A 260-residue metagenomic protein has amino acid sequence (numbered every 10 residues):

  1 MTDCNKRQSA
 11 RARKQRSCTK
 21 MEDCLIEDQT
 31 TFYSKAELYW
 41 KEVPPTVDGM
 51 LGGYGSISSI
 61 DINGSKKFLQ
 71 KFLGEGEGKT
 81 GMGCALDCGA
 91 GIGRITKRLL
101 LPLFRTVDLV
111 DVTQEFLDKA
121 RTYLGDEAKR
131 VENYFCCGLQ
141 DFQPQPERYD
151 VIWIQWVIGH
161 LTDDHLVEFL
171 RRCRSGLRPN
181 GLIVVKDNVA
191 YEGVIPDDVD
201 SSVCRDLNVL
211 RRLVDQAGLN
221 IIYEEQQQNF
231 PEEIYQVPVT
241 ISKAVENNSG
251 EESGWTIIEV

Functional and structural regions predicted by a protein language model:
T2-Q145, L161-R172, L182-V260: Class I (Rossmann-like) S-adenosyl-L-methionine-dependent methyltransferase catalytic domain, capturing the SAM-binding
W153: A conserved beta-strand element that flanks and buttresses the S-adenosyl-L-methionine
V157: Hydrophobic adenine-recognition pocket in adenosine-nucleotide-binding enzymes
